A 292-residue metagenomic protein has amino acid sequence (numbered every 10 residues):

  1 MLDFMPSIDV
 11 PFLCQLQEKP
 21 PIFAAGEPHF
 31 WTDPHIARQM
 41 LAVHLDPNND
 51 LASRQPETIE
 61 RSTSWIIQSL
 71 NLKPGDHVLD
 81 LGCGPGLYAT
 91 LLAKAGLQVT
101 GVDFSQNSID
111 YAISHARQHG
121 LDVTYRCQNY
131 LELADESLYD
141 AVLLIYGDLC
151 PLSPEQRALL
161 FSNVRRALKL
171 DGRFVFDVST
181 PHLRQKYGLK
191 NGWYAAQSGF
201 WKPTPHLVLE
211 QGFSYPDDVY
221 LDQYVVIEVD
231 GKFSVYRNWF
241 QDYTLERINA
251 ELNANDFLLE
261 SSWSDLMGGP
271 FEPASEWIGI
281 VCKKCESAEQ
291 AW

Functional and structural regions predicted by a protein language model:
L2-W31: N-terminal auxiliary segments of SAM/dcSAM-dependent transferases
P56-P74: Conserved alpha-helix/loop element of class I SAM-dependent methyltransferases that forms part of the SAM/SAH-binding
P85-L97: Conserved SAM-binding loop of SAM-dependent methyltransferases across substrates and taxa, primarily the Class I
S105-N107: Conserved SAM/SAH-binding beta-strand->alpha-helix loop
Q118-E132: Conserved SAM-binding strand-loop segment of SAM-dependent methyltransferases
A134-A141: A short acidic, Gly/Pro-enriched loop at the edge of an enzyme's catalytic core that lines a small-molecule cofactor
A158-L170: A short glycine-rich, Lys/Arg-flanked "PGG" loop and its adjoining helix->strand segment in the class I
V175-R247: SAM-dependent methyltransferase
